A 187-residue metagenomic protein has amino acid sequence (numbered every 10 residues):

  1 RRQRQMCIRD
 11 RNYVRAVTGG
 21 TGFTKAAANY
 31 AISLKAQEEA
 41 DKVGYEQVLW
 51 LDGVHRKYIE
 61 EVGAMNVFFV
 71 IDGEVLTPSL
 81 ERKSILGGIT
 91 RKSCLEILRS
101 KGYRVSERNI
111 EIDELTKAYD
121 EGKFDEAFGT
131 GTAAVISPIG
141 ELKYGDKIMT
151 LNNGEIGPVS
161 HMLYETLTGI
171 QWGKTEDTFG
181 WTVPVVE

Functional and structural regions predicted by a protein language model:
R1-I8: Short, small-residue-biased leader/transition segments that mark boundaries at the very start of proteins
R2, V43, G122: Structured loop/turn residues at beta-strand edges in well-structured enzyme cores
Q5, V17-T18, S137-P138: Short helix/loop capping segments that flank catalytic or ligand/cofactor-binding pockets
R9-D10, N66: Short hydrophobic/aromatic-rich motifs at helix boundaries and adjacent loops
D10-N12, T130: Structured loops at beta-to-helix junctions and adjacent beta-edge loops in soluble globular domains
N12-V62, V70: Short, conserved active-site entrance elements at the starts or edges of catalytic domains
V54, Y58-E187: Conserved catalytic-core subdomain
